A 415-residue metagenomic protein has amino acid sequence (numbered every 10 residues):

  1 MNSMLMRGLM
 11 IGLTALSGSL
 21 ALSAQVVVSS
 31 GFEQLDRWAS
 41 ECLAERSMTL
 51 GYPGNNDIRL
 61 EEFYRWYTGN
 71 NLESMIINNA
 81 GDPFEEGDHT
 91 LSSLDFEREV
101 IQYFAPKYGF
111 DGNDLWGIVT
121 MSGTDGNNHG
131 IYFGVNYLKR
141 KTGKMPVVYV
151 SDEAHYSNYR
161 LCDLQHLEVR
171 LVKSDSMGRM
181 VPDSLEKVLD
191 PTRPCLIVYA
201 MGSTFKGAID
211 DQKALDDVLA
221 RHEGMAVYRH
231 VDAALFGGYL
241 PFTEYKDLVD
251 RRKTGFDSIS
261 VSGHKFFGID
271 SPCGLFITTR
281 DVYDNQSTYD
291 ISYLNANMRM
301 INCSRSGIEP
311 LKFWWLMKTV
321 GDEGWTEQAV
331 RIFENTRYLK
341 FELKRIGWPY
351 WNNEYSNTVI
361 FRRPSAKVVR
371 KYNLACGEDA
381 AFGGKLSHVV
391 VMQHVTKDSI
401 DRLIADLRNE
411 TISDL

Functional and structural regions predicted by a protein language model:
M1-L9: Bacterial N-terminal signal peptides that target proteins for export
M10-S19: Bacterial N-terminal signal peptides
Q25-D114, L386-V390: N-terminal entrance/gating region of PLP-dependent enzymes' catalytic architecture
Q102, H222, A381-L415: PLP-dependent enzyme catalytic core of the Aspartate aminotransferase-like
N113-D114, W351-T358, F382-L386: Short Gly/Ser/Thr- and Asp/Glu-enriched loop/turn motifs at secondary-structure junctions
I118-S287: Conserved PLP-enzyme active-site core in the AAT-like
F242-N353: Active-site C-terminal subdomain of aminotransferase-like
G347-N373: Conserved PLP-binding catalytic core of the aspartate aminotransferase-like
